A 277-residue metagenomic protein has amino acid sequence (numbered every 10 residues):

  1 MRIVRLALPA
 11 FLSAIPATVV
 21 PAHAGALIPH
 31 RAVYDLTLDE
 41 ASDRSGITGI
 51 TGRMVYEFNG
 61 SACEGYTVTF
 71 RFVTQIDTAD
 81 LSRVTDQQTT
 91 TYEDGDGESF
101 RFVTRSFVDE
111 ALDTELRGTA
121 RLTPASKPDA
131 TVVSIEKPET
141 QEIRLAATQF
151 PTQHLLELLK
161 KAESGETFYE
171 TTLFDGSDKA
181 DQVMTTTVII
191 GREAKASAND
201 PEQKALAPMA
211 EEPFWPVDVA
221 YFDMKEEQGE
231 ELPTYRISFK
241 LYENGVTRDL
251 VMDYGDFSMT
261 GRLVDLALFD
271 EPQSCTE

Functional and structural regions predicted by a protein language model:
M1-R5: Positively charged n-region of N-terminal signal peptides that target proteins for export
A7-T18: Bacterial N-terminal signal peptides
A22-G65, T69-S82, C275: N-terminal cleavable signal peptides for secretion/export
A24-P29, E57-Y66, Y92-E98, P208-E211 (+1 more regions): A short, structured loop/turn motif at beta-sheet edges
D35-T37, V55-E57, R71-V73, Q88-Y92 (+5 more regions): Residue-level recognition of well-ordered beta-strand positions that form the cores of beta-sheet-rich folds across
G49-M54, V84-Q88, L112-L116, L232-R236: Short, surface-exposed coil-to-beta transition loops
F70-T123: Hydrophobic/aromatic-rich structural module bridging two neighboring secondary-structure elements via a short loop
V103-E277: Mature, soluble, non-transmembrane domains
